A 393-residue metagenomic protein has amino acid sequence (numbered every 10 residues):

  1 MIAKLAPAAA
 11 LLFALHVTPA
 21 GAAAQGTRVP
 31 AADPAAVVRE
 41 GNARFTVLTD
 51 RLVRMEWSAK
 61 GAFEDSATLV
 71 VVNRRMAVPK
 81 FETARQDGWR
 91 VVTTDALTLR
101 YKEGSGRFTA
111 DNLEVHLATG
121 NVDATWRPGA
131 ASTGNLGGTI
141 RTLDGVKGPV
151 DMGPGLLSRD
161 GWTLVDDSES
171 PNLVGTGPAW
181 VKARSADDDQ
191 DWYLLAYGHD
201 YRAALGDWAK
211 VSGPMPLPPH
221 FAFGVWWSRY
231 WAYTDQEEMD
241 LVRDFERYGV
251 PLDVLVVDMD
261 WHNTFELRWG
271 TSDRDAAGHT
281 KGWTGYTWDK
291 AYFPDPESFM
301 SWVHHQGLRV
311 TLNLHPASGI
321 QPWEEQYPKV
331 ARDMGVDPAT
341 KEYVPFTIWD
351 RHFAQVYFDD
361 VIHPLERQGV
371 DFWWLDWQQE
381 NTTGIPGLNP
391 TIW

Functional and structural regions predicted by a protein language model:
A6-T18: Bacterial N-terminal signal peptides
A20-A24: Boundary at the C-terminal end of the N-terminal hydrophobic targeting segment
Q25-A32: Short, Gly/Pro- and small/polar-rich lid/capping loops
D33-W57: Mature N-terminal segment immediately following signal peptide/propeptide cleavage in secreted/periplasmic
R51-D87: A low-complexity, Ser/Thr/Gly/Pro-enriched, surface-exposed linker/loop concept that marks segments flanking
S66-T68, K102-G104, D111-L113, D166-S168 (+6 more regions): Short, solvent-exposed loop/turn and secondary-structure capping segments
A84-A222, R229-Y230, V242-R247: Catalytic and substrate-binding clefts that recognize carbohydrates or anionic sugar/phosphate headgroups
P251-W393: Aromatic- and carboxylate-enriched substrate-binding clefts and catalytic-loop regions of carbohydrate-active enzymes
